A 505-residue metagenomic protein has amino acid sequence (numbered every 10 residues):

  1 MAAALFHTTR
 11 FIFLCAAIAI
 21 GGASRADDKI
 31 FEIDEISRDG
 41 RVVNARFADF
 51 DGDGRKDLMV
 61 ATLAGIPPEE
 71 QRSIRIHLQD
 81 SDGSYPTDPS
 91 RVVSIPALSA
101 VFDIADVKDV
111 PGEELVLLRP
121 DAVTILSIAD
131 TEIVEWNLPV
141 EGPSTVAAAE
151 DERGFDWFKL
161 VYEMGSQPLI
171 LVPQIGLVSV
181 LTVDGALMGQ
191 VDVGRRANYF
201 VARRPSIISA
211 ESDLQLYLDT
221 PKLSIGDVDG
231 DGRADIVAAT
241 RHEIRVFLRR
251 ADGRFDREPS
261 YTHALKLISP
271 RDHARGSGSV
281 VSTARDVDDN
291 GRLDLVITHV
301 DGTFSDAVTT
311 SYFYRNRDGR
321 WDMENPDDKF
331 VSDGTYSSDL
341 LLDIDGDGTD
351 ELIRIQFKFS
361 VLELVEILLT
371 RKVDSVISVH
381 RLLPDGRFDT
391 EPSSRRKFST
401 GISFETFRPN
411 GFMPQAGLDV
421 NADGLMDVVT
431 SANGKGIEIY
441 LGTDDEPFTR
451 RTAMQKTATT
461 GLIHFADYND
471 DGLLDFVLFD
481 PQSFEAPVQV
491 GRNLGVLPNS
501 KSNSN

Functional and structural regions predicted by a protein language model:
M1-H7: N-terminal secretory signal peptides that target proteins for export/translocation
H7-T9, M59: Short helix-onset patch at the extreme N-terminus, typifying the N->h transition of secretory signal peptides
T9-R10, N505: N-terminal compositionally biased, intrinsically disordered segments and leader/signal-like regions
R10-A19: Bacterial N-terminal signal peptides
S24-N505: Beta-propeller-forming repeat regions
